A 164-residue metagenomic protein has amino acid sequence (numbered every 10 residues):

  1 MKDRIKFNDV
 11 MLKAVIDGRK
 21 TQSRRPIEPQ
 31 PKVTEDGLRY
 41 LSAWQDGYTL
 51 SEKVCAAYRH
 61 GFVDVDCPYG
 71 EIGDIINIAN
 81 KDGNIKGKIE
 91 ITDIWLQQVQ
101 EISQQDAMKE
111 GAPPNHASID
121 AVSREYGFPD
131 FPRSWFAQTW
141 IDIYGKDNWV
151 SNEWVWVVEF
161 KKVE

Functional and structural regions predicted by a protein language model:
M1-E164: Secondary-structure transition motif
